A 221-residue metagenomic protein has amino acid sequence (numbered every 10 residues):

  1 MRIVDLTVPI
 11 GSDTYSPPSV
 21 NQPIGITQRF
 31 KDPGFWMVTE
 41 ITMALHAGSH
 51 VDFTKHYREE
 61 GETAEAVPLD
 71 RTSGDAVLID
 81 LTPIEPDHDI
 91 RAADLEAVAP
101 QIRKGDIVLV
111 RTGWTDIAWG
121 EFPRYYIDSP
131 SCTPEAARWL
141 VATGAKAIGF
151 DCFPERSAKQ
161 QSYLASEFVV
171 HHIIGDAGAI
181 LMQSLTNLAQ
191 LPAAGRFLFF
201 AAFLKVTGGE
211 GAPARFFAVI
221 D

Functional and structural regions predicted by a protein language model:
M1-D221: Active-/binding-site microenvironments in catalytic and ligand-binding cores
